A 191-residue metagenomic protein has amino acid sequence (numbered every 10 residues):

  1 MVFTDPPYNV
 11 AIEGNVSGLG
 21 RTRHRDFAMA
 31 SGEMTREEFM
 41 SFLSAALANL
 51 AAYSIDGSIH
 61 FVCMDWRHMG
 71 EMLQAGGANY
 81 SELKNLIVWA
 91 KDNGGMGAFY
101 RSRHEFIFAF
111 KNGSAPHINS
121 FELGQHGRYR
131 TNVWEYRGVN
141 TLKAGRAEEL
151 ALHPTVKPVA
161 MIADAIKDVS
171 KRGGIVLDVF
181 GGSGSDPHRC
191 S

Functional and structural regions predicted by a protein language model:
M1-S191: Core catalytic lobe of class I
